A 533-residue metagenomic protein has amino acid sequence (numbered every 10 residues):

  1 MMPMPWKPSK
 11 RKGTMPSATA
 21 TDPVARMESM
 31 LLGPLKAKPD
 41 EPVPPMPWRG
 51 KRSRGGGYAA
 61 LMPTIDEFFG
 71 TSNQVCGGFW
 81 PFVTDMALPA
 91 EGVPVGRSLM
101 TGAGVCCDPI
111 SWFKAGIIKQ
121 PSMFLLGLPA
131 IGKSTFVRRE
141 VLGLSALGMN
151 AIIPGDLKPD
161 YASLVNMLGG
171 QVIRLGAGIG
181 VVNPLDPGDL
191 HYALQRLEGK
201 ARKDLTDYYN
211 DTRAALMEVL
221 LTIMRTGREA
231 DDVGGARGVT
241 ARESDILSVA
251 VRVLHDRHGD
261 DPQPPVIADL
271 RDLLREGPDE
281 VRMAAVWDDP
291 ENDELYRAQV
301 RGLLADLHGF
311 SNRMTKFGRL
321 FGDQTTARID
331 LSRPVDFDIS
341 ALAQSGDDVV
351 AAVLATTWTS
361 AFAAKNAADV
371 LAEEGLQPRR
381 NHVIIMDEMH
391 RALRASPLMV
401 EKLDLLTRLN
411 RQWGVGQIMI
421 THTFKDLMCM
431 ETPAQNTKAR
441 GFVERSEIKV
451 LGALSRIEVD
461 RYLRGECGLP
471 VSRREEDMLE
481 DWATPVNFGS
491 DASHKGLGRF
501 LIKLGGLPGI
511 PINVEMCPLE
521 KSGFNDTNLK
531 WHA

Functional and structural regions predicted by a protein language model:
M1-F124, L519, A533: Basic- and hydrophobic-enriched, low-structure N-terminal and domain-boundary segments that flank ATP-binding catalytic
L35-F82, N436-I448, G452-A533: C-terminal regions of RecA-like/P-loop NTPase motor modules
G78-M100, N166-G169, L185-P187, A193-V415 (+2 more regions): P-loop NTPase motor domains
P94-A177: Glycine-rich phosphate-binding loop of nucleotide-binding enzymes
G104, V172-R174, P334-D336, K449-L451: Conserved beta-strand scaffold positions in the cores of enzyme catalytic domains, especially in NTP/NDP-utilizing
S111, I118-I131, R138-V141, L342-D477 (+1 more regions): Conserved P-loop NTPase motor cores
V181-P187, R461: Short, charged, surface-exposed secondary-structure boundary motifs
